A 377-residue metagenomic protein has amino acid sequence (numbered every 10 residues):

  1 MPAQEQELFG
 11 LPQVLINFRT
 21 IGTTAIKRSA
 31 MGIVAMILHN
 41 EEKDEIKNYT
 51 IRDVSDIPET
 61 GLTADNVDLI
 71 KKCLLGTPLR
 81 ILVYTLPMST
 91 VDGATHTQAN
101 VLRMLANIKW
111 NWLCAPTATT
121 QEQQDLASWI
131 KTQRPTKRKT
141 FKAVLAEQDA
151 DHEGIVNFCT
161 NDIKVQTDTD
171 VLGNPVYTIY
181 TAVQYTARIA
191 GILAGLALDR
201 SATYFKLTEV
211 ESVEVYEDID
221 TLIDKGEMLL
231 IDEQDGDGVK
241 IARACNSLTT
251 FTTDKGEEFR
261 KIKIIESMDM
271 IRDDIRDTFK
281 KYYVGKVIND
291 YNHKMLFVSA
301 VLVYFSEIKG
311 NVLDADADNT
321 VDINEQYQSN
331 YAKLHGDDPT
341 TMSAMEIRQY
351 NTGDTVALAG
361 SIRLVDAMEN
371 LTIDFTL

Functional and structural regions predicted by a protein language model:
M1-L69, L74-P78, R200, E227 (+1 more regions): Structured, hydrophobic secondary-structure cores that serve as assembly/anchoring elements
M31-I33, K109-N111, T140-F141, K225-M228: Short, surface-exposed beta-edge/turn micro-motifs
N66-Y204: Extracellular Cys-Trp
D170, V210-V213, G238: Long, low-complexity, intrinsically disordered N-terminal extensions of eukaryotic proteins, enriched
F205-L222: Acidic, serine/threonine- and glycine-rich low-complexity intrinsically disordered segments that serve as flexible
